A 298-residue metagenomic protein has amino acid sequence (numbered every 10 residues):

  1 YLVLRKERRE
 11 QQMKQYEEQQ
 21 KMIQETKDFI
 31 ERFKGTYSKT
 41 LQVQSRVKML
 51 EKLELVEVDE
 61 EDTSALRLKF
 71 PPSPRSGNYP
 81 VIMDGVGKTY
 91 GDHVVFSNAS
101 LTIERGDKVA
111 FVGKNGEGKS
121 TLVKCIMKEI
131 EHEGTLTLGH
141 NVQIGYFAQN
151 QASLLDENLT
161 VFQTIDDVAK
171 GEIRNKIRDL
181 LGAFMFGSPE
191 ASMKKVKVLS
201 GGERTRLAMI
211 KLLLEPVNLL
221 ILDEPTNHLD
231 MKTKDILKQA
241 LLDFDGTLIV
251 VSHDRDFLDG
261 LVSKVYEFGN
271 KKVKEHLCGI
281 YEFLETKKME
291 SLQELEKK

Functional and structural regions predicted by a protein language model:
Y1-K14, A65-K298: ABC ATP-binding cassette signature C-motif
E10-K34, K39-K48, E285-K298: ABC ATPase nucleotide-binding domains
Y37, E57, F186-S188: Residue-level detector of short coil/turn "hinge" positions at structural boundaries
Q42-S64, K108: ABC transporter TMD-NBD coupling linker
